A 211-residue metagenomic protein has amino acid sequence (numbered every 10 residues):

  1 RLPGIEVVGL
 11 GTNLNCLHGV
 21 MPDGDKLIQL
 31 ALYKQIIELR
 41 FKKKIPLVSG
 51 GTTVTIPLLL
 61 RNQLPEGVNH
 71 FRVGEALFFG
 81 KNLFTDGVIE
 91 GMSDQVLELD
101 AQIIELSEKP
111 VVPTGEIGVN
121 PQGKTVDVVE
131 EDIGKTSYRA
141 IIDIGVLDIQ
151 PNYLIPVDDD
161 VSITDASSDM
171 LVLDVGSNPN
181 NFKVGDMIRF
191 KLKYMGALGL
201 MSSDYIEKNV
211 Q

Functional and structural regions predicted by a protein language model:
R1-L97: Active-site loop/helix belt of alpha/beta enzymes
G4, L32-K43, E108-K109, L147 (+2 more regions): Generic secondary-structure signature for well-ordered alpha-helical cores
V7, I45, V68, I103 (+2 more regions): A broad structural signal for short, well-ordered beta-strand segments within beta-sheet-rich domains
G11-L14, G50, F71-A76, L97-L99 (+5 more regions): Long, contiguous hydrophobic alpha-helical segments, chiefly transmembrane helices and signal peptides
N13-C16, V20, F79, L83 (+4 more regions): A generic structural micro-environment signature that highlights single residues at secondary-structure boundaries
I56-I142, D148, I155-P156: Active-site loop ensemble at the mouth of alpha/beta enzyme cores that anchors a bound cofactor
P113-Q211: C-terminal accessory subdomain/extension
